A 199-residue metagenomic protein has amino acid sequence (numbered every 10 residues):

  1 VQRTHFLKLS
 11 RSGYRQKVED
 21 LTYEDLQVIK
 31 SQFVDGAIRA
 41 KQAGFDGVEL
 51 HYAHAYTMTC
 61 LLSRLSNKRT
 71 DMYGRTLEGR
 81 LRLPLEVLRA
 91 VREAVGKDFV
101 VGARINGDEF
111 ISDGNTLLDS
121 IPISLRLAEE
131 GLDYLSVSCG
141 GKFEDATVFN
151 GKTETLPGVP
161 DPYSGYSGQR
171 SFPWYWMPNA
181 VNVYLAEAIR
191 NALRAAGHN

Functional and structural regions predicted by a protein language model:
V1-N199: Flavin-dependent oxidoreductase catalytic cores
